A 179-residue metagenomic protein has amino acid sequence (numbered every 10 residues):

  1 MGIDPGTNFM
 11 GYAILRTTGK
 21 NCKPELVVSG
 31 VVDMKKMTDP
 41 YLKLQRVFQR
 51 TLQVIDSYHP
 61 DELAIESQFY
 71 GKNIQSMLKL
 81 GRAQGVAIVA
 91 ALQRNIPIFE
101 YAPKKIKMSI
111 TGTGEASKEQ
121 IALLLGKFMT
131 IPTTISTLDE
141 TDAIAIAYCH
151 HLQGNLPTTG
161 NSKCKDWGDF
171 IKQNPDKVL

Functional and structural regions predicted by a protein language model:
M1-L179: Phosphate- and other anionic-substrate recognition elements at nucleic-acid/protein interfaces
